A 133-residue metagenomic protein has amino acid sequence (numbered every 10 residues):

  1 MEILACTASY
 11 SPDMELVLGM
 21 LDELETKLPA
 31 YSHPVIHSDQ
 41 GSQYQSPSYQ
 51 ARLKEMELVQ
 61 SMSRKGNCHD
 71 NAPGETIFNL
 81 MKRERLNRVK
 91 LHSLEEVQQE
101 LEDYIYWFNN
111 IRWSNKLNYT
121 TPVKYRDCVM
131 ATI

Functional and structural regions predicted by a protein language model:
M1-I133: Charged DNA-binding/catalytic regions of mobile-element recombinases
